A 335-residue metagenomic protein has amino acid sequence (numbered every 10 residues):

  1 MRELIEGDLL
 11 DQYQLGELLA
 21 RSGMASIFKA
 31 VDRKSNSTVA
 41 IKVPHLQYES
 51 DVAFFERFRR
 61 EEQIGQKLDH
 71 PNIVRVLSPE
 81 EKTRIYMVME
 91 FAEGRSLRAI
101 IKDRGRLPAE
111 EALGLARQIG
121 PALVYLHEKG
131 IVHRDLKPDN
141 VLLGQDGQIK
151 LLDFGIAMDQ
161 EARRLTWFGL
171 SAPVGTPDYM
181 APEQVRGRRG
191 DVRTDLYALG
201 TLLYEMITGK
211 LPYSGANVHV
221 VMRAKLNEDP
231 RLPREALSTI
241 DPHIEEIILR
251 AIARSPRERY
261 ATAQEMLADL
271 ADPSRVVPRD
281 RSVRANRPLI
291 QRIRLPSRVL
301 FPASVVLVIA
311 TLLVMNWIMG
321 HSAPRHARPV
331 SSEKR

Functional and structural regions predicted by a protein language model:
G16-G23, I27: Protein kinase glycine-rich loop
H45-K67: AlphaC helix of the eukaryotic protein kinase fold
P79: Activation-segment/catalytic-loop signature of the eukaryotic protein kinase fold
K82-S96, I100: Conserved short submotifs of the Hanks-type protein kinase catalytic core that shape the nucleotide-binding pocket
L115-A116: Activation segment signature within eukaryotic-like protein kinase domains
P121-I131: Protein kinase catalytic-loop region centered on the HRD/HxD motif
L123, T176-R279: C-terminal lobe helix-coil module of Hanks-type protein kinase domains
D146-P182, R186: Activation segment of protein kinases
